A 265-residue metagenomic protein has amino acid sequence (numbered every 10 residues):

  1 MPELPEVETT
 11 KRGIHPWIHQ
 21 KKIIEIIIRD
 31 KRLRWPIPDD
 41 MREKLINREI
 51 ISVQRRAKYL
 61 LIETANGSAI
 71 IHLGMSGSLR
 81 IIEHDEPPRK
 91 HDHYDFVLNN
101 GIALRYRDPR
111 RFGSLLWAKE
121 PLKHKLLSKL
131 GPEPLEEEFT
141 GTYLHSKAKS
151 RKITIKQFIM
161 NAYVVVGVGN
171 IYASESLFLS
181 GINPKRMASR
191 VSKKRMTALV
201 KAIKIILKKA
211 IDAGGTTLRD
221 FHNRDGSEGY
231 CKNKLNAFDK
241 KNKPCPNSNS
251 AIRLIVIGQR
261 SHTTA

Functional and structural regions predicted by a protein language model:
M1-G113, F238-N247, R260-A265: A cross-family signal for N-terminal binding/gating loops and helix N-caps that shape access to the active site
M1-L4, P134, E138, S192-V200: Generic detection of long, well-ordered alpha-helical segments
Q20, N47, K129-P132, G181: Glycine-centered secondary-structure boundary/capping sites
K22-D40, Q54, I70, H145-A265: Basic, nucleic-acid-binding surfaces and adjacent catalytic neighborhoods in DNA/RNA-processing proteins
A65, A69-G167, Y172-L179, M187: Phosphate/anion-contacting hairpin/loop surfaces
